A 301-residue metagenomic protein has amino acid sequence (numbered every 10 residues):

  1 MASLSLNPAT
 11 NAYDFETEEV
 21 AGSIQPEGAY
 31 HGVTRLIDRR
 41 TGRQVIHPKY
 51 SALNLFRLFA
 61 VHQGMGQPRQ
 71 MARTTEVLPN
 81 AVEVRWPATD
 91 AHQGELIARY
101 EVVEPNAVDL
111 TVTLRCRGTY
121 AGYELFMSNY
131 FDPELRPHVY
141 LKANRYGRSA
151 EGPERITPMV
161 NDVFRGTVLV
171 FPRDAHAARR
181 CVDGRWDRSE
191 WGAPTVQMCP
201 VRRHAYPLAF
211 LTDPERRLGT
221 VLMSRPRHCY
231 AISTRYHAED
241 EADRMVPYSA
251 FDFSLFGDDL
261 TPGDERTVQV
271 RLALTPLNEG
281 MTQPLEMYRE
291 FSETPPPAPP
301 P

Functional and structural regions predicted by a protein language model:
A2-E16, A175-P300: Beta-strand-rich recognition/accessory modules
A2-M71, L78-P79, E83: Acidic-aromatic substrate-binding/catalytic surfaces of carbohydrate-active enzymes
T10-A12, A81, E95-R99, P105-T111 (+6 more regions): Extracellular structured ligand-interaction cores
E19-P26, G94-V102, G219-M223: Broad, structure-driven detector of short, well-ordered beta-strand segments within folded domains
V20-I24, G28-V33, N106-V108, R117-G122 (+1 more regions): Primarily extracytoplasmic ectodomains and periplasmic/lumenal surface modules that are beta-strand-rich
F56-V108, L114-G122, R136: Extended, loop-rich substrate-binding clefts of extracytoplasmic carbohydrate-active enzymes
A107-F164: Acidic (Asp/Glu-rich), glycine- and aromatic
Y146-V196: Low-complexity, serine/threonine/proline-enriched polar segments
